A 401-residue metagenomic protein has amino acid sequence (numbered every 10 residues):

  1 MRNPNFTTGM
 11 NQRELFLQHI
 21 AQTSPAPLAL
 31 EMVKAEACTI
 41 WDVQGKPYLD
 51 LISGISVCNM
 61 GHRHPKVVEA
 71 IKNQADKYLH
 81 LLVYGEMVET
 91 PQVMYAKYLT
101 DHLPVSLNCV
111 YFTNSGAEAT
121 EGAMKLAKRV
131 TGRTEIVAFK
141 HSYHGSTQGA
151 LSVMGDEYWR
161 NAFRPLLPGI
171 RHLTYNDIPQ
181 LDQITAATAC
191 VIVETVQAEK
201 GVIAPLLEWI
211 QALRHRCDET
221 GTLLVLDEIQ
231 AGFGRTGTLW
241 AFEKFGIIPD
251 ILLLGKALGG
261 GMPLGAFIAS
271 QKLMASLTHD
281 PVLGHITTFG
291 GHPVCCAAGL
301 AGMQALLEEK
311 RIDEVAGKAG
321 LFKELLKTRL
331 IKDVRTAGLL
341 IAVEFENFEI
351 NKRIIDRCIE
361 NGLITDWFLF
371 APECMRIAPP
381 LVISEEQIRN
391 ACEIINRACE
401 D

Functional and structural regions predicted by a protein language model:
R2-D401: Conserved N-terminal phosphate-binding loop of PLP-dependent enzymes in the Aspartate aminotransferase
